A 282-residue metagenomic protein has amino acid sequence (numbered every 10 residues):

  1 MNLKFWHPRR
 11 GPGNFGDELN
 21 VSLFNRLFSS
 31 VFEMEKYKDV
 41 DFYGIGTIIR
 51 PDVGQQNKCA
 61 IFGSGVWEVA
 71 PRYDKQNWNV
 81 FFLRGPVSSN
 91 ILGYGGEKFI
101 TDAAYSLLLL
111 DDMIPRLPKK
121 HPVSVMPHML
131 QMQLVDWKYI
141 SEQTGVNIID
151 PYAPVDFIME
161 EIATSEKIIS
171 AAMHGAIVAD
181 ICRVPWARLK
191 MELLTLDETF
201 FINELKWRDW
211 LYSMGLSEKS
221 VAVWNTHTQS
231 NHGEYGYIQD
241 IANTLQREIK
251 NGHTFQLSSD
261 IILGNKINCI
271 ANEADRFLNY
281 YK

Functional and structural regions predicted by a protein language model:
M1-K282: Active-site anion-handling motifs in enzyme catalytic cores
